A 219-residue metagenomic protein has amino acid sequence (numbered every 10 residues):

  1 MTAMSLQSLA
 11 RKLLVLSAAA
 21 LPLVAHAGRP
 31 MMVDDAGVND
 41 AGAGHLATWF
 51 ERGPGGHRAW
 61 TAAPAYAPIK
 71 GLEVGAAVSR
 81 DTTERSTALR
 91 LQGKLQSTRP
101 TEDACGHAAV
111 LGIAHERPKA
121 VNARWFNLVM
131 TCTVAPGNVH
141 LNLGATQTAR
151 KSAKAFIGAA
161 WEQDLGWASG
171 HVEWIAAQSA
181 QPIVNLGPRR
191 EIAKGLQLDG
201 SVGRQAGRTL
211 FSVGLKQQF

Functional and structural regions predicted by a protein language model:
M1-M32: Cleavable N-terminal export/targeting peptides
H26-F219: Transmembrane beta-barrel domains of Gram-negative outer membranes and organellar outer membranes
